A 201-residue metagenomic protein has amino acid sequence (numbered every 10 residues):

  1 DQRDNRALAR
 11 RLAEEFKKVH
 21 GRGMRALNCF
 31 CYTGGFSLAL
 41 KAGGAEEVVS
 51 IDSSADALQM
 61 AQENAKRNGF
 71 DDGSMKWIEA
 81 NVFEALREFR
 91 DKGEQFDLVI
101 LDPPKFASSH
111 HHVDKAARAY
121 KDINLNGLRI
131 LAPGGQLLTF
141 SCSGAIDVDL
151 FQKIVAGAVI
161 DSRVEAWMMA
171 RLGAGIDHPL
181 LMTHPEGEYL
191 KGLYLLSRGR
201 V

Functional and structural regions predicted by a protein language model:
D1-H20: SAM-dependent Rossmann-like transferase core, predominantly class I methyltransferases with a strong bias toward
V19-Y32: Conserved class I S-adenosyl-L-methionine
T33-E46: Conserved SAM-binding loop of SAM-dependent methyltransferases across substrates and taxa, primarily the Class I
E47-D52: Conserved SAM-binding motif I beta-strand of class I
D56-I100: S-adenosyl-L-methionine
A57, F96-N126: Mobile active-site "lid"/loop adjacent to the S-adenosyl-L-methionine
D122, Q136-V201: C-terminal catalytic and target-recognition region of SAM-dependent MTase-like enzymes, primarily methyltransferases
L131-P133: Helix-to-beta-strand junctions that scaffold the AdoMet/dcAdoMet cofactor pocket in Class I SAM-dependent enzymes
